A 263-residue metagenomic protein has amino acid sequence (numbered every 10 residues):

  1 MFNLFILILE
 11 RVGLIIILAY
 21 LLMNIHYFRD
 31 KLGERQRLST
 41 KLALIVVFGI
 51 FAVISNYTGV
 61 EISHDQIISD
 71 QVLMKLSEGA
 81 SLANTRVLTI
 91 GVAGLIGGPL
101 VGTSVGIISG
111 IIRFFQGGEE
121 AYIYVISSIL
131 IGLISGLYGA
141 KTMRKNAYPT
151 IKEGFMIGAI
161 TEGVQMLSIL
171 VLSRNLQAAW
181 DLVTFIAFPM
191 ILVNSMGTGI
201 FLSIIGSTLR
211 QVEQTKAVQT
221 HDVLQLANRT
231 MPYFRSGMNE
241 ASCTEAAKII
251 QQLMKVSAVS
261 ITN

Functional and structural regions predicted by a protein language model:
M1-I45, G49-A52, N56-R86, G117-R229: Membrane-embedded alpha-helical hairpins and interfacial helices in multi-pass inner-membrane proteins
F51, I90, A247: Generic structural marker for isolated residues within well-ordered, non-membrane alpha-helices of soluble domains
G79, A83-G102: Generic transmembrane alpha-helix motif of multi-pass integral membrane proteins
G102-R113, E153-A159: Central hydrophobic cores of alpha-helical transmembrane segments in multi-pass integral membrane proteins
A217-V218, M238-N239, V256: C-terminal membrane-adjacent module
L224-A241: Short regulatory/linker helices and ligand/cofactor-binding micro-motifs at input modules
S242-A246: Phosphate-interacting basic helix/loop segments used at nucleotide- and nucleic-acid interfaces
K248-N263: Short N-terminal helix-loop-first-beta-strand/juxtamembrane motif that initiates sensory/input modules
